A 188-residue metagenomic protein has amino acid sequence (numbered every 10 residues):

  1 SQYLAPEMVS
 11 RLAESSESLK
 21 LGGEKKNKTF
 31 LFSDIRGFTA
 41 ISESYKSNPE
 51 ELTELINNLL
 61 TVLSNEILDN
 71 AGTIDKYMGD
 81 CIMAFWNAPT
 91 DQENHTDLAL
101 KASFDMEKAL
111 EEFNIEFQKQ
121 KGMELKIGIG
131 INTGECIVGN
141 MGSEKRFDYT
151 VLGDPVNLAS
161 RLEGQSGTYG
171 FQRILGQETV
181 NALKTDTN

Functional and structural regions predicted by a protein language model:
S1-K25, E43: Regulatory cytosolic signal-relay segments
M8-V9, L31, L52-L55, L59 (+7 more regions): Helical mechanochemical/support elements of P-loop NTPase systems and associated helical scaffolds
L19-K101: Catalytic NTP-binding/metal-coordinating core of nucleotidyl cyclase/transferase enzymes
E50, N94, F147-T150, G170-I174 (+1 more regions): Catalytic cores and conserved motifs of cyclic dinucleotide signaling enzymes
L55-G72, A88-I129, T133, D154-Q165: Alpha-helical scaffold within the catalytic cores of cyclic-nucleotide enzymes
M78-G79, K119-G130, F171-T179: Acidic/histidine metal-binding catalytic segments
C136-V138, A159, Q165-N188: Cytosolic regulatory/linker segments at or just downstream of nucleotide-handling modules in signal-transduction
N140-S143: Cytochrome P450 core scaffold surrounding the K-helix E-X-X-R motif and the conserved "meander" helix-loop region
